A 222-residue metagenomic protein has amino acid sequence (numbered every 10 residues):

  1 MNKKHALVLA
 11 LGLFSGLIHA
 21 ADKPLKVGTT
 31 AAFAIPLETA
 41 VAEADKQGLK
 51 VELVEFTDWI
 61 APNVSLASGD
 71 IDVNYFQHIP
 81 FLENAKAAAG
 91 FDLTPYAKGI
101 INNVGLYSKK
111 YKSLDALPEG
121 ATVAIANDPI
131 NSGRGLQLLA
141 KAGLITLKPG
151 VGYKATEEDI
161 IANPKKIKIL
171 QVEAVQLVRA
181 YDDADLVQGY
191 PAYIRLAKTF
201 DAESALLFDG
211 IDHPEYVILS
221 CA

Functional and structural regions predicted by a protein language model:
M1-H19: Gram-negative bacterial Sec-dependent N-terminal signal peptides
I18-K26, A44-D45, L114-G120: Immediate post-signal peptide segment of exported/extracytoplasmic ligand-binding proteins
T30-E55, A61: Short, polar/charged alpha-helical segment
A42-E43, I60-N74, A87-A88, Q137-L138 (+2 more regions): Short helices/loops that flank or line small-molecule/ion binding pockets
K50, I60-G105: N-terminal segment of the mature folded domain
V51-D58, K148-A155, K166-V172: Short beta-strand-to-loop elements that line the ligand-binding cleft of bilobed periplasmic-binding protein-like
Y96-I145: A conserved helix-loop-strand patch within extracytoplasmic ligand-binding domains of the periplasmic binding
A97-Y107, R195-A222: Periplasmic-binding protein-like
